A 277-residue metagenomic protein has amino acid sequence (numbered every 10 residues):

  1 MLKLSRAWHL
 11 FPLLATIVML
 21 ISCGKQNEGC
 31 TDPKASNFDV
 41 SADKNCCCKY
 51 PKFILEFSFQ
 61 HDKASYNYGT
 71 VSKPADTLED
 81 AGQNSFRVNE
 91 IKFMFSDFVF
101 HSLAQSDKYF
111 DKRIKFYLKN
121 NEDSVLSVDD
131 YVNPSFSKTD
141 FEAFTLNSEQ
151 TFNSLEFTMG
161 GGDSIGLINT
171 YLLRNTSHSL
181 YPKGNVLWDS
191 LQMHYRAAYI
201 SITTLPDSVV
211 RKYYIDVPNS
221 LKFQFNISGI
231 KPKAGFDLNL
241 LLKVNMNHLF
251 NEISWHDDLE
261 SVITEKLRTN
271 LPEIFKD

Functional and structural regions predicted by a protein language model:
M1-C23: Sec-dependent bacterial lipoprotein signal peptides
I17-L55: Bacterial Sec-dependent N-terminal signal peptides
P51-D277: A short, solvent-exposed, low-complexity linear motif enriched for acidic/polar residues with Pro/Gly/Ser/Thr
